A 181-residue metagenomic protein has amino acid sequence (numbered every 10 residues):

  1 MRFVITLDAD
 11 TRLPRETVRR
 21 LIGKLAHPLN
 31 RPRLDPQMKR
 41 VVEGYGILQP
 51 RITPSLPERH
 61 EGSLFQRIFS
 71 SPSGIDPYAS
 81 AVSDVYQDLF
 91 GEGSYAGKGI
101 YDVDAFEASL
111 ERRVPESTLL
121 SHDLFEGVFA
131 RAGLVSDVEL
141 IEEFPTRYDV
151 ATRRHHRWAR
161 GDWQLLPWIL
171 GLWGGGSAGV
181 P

Functional and structural regions predicted by a protein language model:
M1-P181: Internal catalytic domains of large membrane-associated glycosyltransferases
